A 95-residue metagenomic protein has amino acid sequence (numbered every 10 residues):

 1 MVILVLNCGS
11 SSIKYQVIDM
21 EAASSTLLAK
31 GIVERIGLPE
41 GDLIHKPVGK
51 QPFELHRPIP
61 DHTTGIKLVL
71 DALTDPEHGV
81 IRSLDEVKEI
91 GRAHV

Functional and structural regions predicted by a protein language model:
M1-L4: Extreme N-terminal starter segment of soluble prokaryotic enzymes
L6-S11: A short acidic Gly-Thr/Ser loop motif
S12-I59: Short glycine-rich, Thr/Ser-proximal phosphate-binding strand/loop in the N-terminal lobe of ATP-dependent enzymes
Q16-I18, L70-T74: Short, well-ordered amphipathic alpha-helices
P58, T64-L68: Phosphate-binding glycine-rich/basic clefts of nucleotide- and phosphate-handling proteins, predominantly
L73-V87: Phosphate/pyrophosphate-binding loops at sites that engage ATP/ADP/AMP, CoA/4′-phosphopantetheine, polyphosphate
A93-V95: Conserved small/polar residues in nucleotide/adenosyl-binding loops
